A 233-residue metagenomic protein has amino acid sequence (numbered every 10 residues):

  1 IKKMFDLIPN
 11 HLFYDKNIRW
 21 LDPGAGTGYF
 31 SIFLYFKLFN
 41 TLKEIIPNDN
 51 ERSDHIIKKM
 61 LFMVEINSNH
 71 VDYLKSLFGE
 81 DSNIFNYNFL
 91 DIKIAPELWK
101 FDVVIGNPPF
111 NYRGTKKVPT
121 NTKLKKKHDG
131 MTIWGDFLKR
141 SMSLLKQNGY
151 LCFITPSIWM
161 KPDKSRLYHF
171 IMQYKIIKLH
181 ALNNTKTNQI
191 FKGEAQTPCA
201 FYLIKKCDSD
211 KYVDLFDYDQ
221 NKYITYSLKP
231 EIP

Functional and structural regions predicted by a protein language model:
I1-S53, M60-N83, N88, Y112: Class I S-adenosyl-L-methionine
N17, K58, Q196-C199: A structure-centric signal for secondary-structure junctions around beta-strands
G24-I32, F39, I66-D72, G79-D81 (+1 more regions): Signature of N6-adenine DNA methyltransferases within the class I
D49-L61, K126-G135: Glycine-rich, flexible loop segments associated with nucleotide phosphate handling
